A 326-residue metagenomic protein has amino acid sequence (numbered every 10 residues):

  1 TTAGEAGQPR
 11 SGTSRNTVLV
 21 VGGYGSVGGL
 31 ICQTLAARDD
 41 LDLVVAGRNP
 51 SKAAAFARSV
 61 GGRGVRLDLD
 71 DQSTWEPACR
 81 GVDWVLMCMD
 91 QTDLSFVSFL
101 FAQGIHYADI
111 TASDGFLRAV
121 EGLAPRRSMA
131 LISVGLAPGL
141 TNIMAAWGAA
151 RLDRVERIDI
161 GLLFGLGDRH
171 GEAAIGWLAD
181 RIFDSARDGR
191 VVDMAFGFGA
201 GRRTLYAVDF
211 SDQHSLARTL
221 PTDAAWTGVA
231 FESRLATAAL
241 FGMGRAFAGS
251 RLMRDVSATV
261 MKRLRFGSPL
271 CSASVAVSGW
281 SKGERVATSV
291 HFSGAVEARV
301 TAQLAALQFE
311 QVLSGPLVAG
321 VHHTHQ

Functional and structural regions predicted by a protein language model:
L19-A36: N-terminal Rossmann NAD(P)H-binding glycine-rich loop of SDR-like oxidoreductase domains
V21, A150-S278, G283-A287, R299: Active-site-lining helix/loop region of Rossmann-like oxidoreductase modules
A46-P50, D68-L69: N-terminal Rossmann-fold cofactor-binding loop
D68-V82: Conserved Rossmann-fold cofactor-binding substructure of NAD(P)-dependent oxidoreductases
D83-M89, Y107-D109: N-terminal Rossmann-like NAD(P) cofactor-binding module of classical short-chain dehydrogenase/reductase
F99-L117: ADP-ribose/adenylate-binding Rossmann-like module
T111-A130: Rossmann-fold NAD(P)-binding glycine/threonine-rich loop
F266-Q326: C-terminal helical cap and adjacent loop that interface with cofactors, partners, or active-site loops
